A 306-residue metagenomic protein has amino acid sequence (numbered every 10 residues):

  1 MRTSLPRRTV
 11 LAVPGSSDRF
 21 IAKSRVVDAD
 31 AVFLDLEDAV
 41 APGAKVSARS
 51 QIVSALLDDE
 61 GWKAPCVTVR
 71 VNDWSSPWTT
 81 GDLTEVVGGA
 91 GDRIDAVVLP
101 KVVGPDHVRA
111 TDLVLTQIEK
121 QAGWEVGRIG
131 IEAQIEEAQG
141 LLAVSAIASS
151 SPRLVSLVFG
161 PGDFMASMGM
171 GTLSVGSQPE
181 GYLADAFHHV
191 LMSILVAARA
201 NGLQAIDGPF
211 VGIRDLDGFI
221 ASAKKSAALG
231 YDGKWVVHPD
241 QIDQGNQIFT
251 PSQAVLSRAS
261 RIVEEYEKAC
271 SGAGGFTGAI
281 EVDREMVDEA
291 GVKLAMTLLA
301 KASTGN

Functional and structural regions predicted by a protein language model:
M1-N306: Expand to "…catalyze enediolate/carbanion chemistry for C-C bond making/breaking, isomerization, decarboxylation
